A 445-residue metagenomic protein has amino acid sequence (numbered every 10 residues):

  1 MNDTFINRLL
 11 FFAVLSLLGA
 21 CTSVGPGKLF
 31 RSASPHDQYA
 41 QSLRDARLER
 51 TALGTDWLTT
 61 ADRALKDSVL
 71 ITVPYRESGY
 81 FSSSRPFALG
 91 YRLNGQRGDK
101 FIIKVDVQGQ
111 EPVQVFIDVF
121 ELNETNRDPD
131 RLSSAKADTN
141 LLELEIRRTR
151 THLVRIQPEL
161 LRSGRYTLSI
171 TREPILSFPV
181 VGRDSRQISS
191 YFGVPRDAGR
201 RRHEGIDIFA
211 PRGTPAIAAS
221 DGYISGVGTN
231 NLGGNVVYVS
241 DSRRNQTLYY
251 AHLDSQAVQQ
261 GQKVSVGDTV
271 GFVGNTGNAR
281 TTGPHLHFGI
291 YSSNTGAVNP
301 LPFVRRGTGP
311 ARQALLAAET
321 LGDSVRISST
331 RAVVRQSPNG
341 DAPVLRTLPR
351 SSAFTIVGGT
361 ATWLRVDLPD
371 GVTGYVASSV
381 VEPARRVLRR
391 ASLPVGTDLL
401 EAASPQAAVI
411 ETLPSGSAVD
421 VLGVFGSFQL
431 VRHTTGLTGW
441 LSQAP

Functional and structural regions predicted by a protein language model:
T22-P26, A33, D37-Q38, F81-T139 (+1 more regions): Acidic, Ser/Thr/Pro-rich low-complexity intrinsically disordered segments
S23-T72, Y91, V119-T125, R148-S189 (+2 more regions): C-terminal edge strands of extracellular/lumenal beta-sandwich accessory domains
S68-I102, H203, P343-L345, S352-T355: Non-catalytic, beta-strand-enriched accessory regions in extracellular/secretory proteins and membrane protein
G79, L321, R326-A361, S392-S427: Beta-loop motif signature
R147-N235, V266, N275, V298-P338 (+3 more regions): Surface-exposed, glycine-biased beta-strand/turn segments
R150-R155, R346-A377, E411-Q443: SH3/SH3-like beta-barrel superfamily modules
L161-I175, V304-A318, L368-A403, R432-P445: Boundary regions of SH3-family modules and the immediately adjacent low-complexity/disordered segments in eukaryotic
A219-A257: Zn2+-dependent peptidoglycan hydrolase active-site motif and core
